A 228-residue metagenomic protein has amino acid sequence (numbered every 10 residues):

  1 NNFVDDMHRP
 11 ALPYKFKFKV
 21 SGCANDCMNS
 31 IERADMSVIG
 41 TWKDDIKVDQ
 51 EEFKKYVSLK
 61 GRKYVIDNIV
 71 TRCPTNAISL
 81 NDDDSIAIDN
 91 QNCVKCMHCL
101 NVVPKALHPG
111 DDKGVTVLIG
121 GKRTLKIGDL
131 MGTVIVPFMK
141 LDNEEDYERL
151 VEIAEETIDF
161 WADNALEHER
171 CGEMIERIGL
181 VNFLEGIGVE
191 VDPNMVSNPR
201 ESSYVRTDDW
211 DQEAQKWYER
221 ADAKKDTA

Functional and structural regions predicted by a protein language model:
N1-Y64, R72, N81, N92-V94 (+2 more regions): Small-residue-enriched alpha-helical segments and adjacent helix-cap loops that form tight helix-helix packing
N2, D6-P10, I39, D45 (+5 more regions): Change "in soluble alpha/beta enzymes" to "in soluble alpha/beta proteins
P10-F16, L80-D83, D163-R177, N194-V205: Flexible, glycine/charged-enriched surface loops at secondary-structure junctions
N29-R33, K95-H98, I175-N194: Short glycine/threonine-rich loop-to-helix capping motif typified by GTGT followed within a few residues by an Asp-Pro
I39, I46-K47, D111-G128: Short, acidic (Asp/Glu-rich) active-site segment that either coordinates a divalent metal cofactor
D67-I88, N92-T116: Iron-sulfur cluster-binding cysteine motifs and their immediate structural context in ferredoxin-like electron-transfer
K122-A165: A hydrophobic, small-residue-rich beta->alpha segment in the mid-to-C-terminal subdomain of diverse proteins
N182-A228: C-terminal, charged low-complexity interaction regions
